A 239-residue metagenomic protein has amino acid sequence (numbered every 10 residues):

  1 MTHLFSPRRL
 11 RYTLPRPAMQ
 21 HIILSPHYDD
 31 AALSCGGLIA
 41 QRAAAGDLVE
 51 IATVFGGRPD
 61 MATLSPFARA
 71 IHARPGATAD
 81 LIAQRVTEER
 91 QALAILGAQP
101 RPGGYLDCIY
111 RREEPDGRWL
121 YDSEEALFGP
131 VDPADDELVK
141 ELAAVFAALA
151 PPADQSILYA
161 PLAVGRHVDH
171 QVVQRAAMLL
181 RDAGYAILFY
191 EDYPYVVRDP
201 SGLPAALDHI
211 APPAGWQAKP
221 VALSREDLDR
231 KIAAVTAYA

Functional and structural regions predicted by a protein language model:
H3-D135, V139, A143-A153, L179-Y185: Active-site rim/loop-helix segments in enzyme catalytic domains that contact anionic ligands
P26, G103-L106, A160-H170, D192: Short, well-ordered beta-to-alpha junction loops that form the rim of enzyme active sites and present histidine/acidic
H27-D29, E89, L158, D169 (+1 more regions): Divalent metal-coordination and catalytic microenvironments
A31-L33, G165-V168, V197: Active-site environment of divalent metal-dependent phosphoester hydrolases
E50-T53, Y159-L162, F189-E191: Short beta-strand segments
Q171-M178: Charged helix-capping and loop-helix junction motifs
D182-P204: Short, flexible loop segments at boundaries between secondary-structure elements
S201-A239: A conserved mid-domain beta-alpha-beta active-site/ligand-binding segment of alpha/beta enzyme cores
